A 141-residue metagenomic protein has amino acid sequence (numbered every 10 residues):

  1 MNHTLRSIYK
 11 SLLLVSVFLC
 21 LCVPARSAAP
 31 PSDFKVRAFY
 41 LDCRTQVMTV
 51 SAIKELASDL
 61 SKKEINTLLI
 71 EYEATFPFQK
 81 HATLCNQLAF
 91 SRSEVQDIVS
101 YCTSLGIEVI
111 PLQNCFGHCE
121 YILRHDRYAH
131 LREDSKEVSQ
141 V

Functional and structural regions predicted by a protein language model:
N2-L13: Bacterial N-terminal signal peptides that target proteins for export
S11-C22: Bacterial N-terminal signal peptides
C22-V23, L105: Generic detector of short, well-ordered, non-transmembrane alpha-helical segments enriched in hydrophobic residues
A25-A29: Boundary at the C-terminal end of the N-terminal hydrophobic targeting segment
P31-D33: Extracellular/periplasmic catalytic domains that process cell-envelope and extracellular macromolecules
A38-V141: Aromatic-lined carbohydrate-binding surfaces of glycoside hydrolases
